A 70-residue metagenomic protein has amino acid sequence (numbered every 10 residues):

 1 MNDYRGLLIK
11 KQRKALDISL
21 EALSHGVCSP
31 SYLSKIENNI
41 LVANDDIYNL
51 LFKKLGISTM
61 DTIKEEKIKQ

Functional and structural regions predicted by a protein language model:
M1-A15: A short, Lys/Arg-rich alpha-helix, primarily the initiator
N2, N49, D61-Q70: Short amphipathic recognition helices of helix-turn-helix/homeodomain-type DNA-binding modules
K11, E21-A22, L50: Alpha-helical residues within helix-turn-helix
K14, C28, N38-I40, K53: Residue-level detection of the helix-turn-helix DNA-binding "recognition helix"
L16-K35: Short alpha-helical DNA-recognition segment
L41-V42, K67: Leu/Val/Ala/Ile-rich N-terminal alpha-helices, chiefly Sec-type signal peptides and the beginnings
N44-T62: DNA major-groove recognition helix of helix-turn-helix/homeodomain DNA-binding modules
